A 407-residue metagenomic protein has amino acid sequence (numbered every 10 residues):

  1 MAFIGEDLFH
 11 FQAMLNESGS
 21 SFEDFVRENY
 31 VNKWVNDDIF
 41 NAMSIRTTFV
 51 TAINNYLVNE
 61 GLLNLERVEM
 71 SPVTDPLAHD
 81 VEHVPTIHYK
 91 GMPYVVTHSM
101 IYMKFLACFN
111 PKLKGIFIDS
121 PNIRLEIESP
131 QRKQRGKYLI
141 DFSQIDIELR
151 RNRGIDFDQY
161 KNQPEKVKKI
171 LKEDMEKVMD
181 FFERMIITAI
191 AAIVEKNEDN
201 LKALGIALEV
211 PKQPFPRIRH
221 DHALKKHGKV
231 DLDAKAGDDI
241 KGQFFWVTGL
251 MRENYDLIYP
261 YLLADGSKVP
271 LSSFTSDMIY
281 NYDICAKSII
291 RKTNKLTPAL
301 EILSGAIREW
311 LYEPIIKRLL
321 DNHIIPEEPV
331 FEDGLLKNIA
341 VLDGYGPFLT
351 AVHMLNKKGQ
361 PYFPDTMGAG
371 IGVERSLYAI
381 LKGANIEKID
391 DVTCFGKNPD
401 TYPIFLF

Functional and structural regions predicted by a protein language model:
A2-I87: TRNA-binding/sensing appendages of the translation machinery
N36-N41, K166-E173: Short coil/turn segments at secondary-structure junctions
I45-F49, I53, V178, F182 (+1 more regions): Hydrophobic (often cysteine-bearing) scaffold residues that line and stabilize catalytic clefts of nucleotide/cofactor
N64-V73, I193-V210: Short, glycine/acidic-rich hinge or "gate" loops at secondary-structure transitions that mediate conformational
E82-I170, K177-F181, Q213-F407: A translation/RNA-centric and nucleic-acid-associated enzymatic feature enriched in Class II aminoacyl-tRNA synthetases
Q134-K137, A192-K196: Active-site palm subdomain of RNA-directed nucleic acid polymerases
E173-V194: Long, well-ordered alpha-helical scaffolding segments within enzyme catalytic domains, especially pronounced
